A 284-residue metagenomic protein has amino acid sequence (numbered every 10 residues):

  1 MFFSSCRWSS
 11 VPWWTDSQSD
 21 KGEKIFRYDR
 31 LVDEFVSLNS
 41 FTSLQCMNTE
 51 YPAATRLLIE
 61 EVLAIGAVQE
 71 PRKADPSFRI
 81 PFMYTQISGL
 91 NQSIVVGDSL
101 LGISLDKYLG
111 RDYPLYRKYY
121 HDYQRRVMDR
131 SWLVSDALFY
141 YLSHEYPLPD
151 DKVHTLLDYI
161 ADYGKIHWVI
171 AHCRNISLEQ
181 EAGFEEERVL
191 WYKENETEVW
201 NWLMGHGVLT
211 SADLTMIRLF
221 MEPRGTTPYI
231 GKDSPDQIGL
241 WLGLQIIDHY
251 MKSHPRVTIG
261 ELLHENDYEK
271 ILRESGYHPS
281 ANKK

Functional and structural regions predicted by a protein language model:
F2-S5: C-terminal motif of bacterial Sec signal peptides marking the signal peptidase cleavage site
R7-Q69: N-terminal mature-domain "stem" immediately C-terminal to a signal peptide or N-terminal signal-anchor/transmembrane
A64-V189, G260: Acidic/His-rich structured neighborhood in mature extracellular/periplasmic domains
A67-E70, W168, W202, L242 (+1 more regions): Amphipathic alpha-helical segments that form well-ordered structural scaffolds and often line/cohere around active
P71-R79, C173, S177, L203 (+3 more regions): Sec/Tat-exported extracytoplasmic proteins
L156-G164, L190-E194, D233, Q237 (+1 more regions): Soluble non-cytosolic domains of exported or imported proteins
G164-T227: Acidic/His/Gly-enriched intrinsically disordered linker/tail segments that often contain short helix/coil "MoRF-like"
S211-K284: C-terminal soluble interaction/assembly domains
